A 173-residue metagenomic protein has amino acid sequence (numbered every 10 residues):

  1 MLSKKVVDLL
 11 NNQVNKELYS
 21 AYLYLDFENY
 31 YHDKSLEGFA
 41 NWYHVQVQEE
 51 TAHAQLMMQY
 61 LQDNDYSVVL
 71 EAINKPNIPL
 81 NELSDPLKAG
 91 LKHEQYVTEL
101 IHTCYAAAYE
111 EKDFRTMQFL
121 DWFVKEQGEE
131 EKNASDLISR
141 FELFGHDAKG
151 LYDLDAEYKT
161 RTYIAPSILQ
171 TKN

Functional and structural regions predicted by a protein language model:
M1-N173: Iron-associated oxidoreductase/ferritin-like identity signal
